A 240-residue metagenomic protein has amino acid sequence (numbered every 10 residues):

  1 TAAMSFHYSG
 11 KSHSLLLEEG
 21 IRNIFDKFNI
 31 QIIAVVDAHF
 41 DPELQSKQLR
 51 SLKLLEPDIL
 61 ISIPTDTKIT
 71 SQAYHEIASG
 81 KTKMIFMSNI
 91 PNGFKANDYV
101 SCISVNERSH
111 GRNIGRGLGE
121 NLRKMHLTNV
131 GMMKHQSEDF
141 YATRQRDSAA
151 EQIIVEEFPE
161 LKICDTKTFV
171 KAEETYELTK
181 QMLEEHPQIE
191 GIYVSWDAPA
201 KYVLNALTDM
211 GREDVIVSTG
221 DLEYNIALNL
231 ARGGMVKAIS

Functional and structural regions predicted by a protein language model:
T1-G20, I24, F28, I33-S46 (+5 more regions): Extracytoplasmic "Venus flytrap"
A2-G10, I21, R112-E160, C164-D165: An alpha-beta-alpha
A3-F6, S14, A34-V35, I59-I63 (+7 more regions): Structural recognition of the beta-strand scaffold that forms the well-ordered cores of secreted hydrolase catalytic
I21, I59-S79, A150, K167-N229: Hydrophobic alpha-helical
F28-Q31, E56-I59, S79-M84, N97-Y99 (+5 more regions): Loop/turn elements at helix/coil->beta-strand transitions in domains of secreted/extracellular proteins
A38, L55, F140-H186: Extracellular/periplasmic Venus flytrap/periplasmic-binding protein
T67, Q72-S109, E223-V236: Flexible loop/hinge segments that line or gate small-molecule binding clefts
C102-V130, T175-Y176, L222-A227: Hydrophobic alpha-helical segments within soluble ligand-binding/sensing domains
